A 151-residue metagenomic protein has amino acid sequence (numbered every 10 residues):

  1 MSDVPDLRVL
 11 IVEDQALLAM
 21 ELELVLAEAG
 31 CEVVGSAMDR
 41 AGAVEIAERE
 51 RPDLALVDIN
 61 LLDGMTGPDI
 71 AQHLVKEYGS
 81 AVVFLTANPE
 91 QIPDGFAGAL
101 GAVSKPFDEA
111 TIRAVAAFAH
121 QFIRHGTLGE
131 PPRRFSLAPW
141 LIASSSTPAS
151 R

Functional and structural regions predicted by a protein language model:
M1-R8, D108-R151: Non-catalytic signal-transmission and effector/linker regions of two-component phosphorelay proteins
D6, R51-D53, K76-V82: His-Asp phosphorelay/catalytic-motif detector in bacterial-type signaling
Q15-G35: Two-component/phosphorelay signaling modules centered on CheY-like receiver
E23, S36-L54: Acidic, metal-coordinating helix/loop segments flanking the phosphotransfer/catalytic sites of two-component signaling
D58-I59: Active-site residues of response regulator receiver
M65-S80: Short amphipathic alpha-helix used as the core "switch/output" element in two-component signaling
L85-T86: Hydrophobic/aromatic residues positioned on beta-strands within the core alpha/beta folds
K105: A Lys-centered signature of the CheY-like receiver
